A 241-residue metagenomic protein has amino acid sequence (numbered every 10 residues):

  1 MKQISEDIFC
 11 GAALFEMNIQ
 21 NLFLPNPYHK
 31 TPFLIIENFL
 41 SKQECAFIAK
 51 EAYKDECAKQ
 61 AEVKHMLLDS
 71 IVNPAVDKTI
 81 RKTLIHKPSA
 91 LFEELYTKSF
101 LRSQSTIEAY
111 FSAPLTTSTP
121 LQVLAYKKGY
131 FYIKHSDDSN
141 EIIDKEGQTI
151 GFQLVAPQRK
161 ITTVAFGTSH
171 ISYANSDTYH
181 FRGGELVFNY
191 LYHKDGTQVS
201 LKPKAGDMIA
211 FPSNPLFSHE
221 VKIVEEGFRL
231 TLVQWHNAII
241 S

Functional and structural regions predicted by a protein language model:
M1-F211, P215-S241: Fe(II)/2-oxoglutarate oxygenase catalytic core
